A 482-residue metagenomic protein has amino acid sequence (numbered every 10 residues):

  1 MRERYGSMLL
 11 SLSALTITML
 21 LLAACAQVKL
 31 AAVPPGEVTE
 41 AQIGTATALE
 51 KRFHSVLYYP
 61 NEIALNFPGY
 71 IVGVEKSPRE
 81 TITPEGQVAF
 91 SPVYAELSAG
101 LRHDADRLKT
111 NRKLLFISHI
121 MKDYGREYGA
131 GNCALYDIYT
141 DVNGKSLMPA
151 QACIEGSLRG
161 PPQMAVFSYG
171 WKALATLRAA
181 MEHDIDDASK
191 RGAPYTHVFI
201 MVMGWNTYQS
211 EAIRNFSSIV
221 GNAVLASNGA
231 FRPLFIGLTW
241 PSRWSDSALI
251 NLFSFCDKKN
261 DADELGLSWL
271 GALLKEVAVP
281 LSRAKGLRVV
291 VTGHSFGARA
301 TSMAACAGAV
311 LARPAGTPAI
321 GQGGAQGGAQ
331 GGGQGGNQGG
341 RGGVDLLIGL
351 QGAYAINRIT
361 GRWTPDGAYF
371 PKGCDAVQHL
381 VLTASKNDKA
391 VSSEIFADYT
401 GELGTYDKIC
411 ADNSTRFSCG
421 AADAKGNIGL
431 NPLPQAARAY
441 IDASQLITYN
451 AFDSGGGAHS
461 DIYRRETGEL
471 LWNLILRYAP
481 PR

Functional and structural regions predicted by a protein language model:
R2-S13: Bacterial N-terminal signal peptides that target proteins for export
R4, I17-L20, A31: Compositionally biased, intrinsically disordered low-complexity segments
S11-A23: Bacterial N-terminal signal peptides
A14, S189, G336, Y369-P371 (+1 more regions): Residues embedded in well-ordered secondary-structure elements
L15-T18, V198, V289: Preference for short coil/turn "hinge" residues that link or interrupt alpha-helices
I17-L20, G192, G339, K372: Structural motif
A24-S254, A278-L281, A325-G333, T405-D412 (+2 more regions): Flexible, membrane-associating and regulatory peripheral segments of lipid-active enzymes
A26-T39, T207-G401: Serine-dependent carboxylesterase/thioesterase catalytic core of lipase-like alpha/beta-hydrolase/SGNH enzymes
